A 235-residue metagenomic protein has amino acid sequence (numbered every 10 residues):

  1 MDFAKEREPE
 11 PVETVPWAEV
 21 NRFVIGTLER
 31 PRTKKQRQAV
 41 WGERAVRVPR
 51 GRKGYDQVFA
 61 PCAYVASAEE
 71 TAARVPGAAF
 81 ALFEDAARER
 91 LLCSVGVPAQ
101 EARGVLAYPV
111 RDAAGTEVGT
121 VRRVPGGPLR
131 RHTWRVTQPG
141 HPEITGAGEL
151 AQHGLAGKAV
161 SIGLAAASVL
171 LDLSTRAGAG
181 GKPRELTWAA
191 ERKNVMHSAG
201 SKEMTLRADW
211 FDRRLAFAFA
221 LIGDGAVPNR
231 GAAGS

Functional and structural regions predicted by a protein language model:
M1-V75, V124-S235: Low-complexity or membrane-interfacial segments used for flexible interactions
V12, T71-A72, A81-E89, A99 (+1 more regions): Generic structural signal for short, flexible, solvent-exposed coil/loop and linker residues
P49, G77-R90, V95-P98, Y108-A113 (+1 more regions): Core beta-strand residues in small-molecule sensory/regulatory alpha/beta domains
A63, A73, C93, V118-G119: Glycine-centered structural positions embedded in regular secondary structure
V75-F80, E101-L106, L155-G157: A generic short-segment signal for beta-strand/edge and adjacent turn/coil regions
R88-E89, A114-E117, G140-E143, K193: Short acidic/polar mixed-charge low-complexity motifs
V95-R131: Extracellular-facing segments of soluble proteins and assemblies that are Gly/Ser/Thr-biased and enriched in aromatics
